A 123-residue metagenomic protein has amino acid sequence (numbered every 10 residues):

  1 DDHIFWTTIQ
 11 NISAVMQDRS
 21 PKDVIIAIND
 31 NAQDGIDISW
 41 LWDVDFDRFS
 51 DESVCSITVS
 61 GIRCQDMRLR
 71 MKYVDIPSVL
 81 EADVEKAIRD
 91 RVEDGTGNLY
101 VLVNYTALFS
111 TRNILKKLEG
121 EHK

Functional and structural regions predicted by a protein language model:
D1-K123: ATP-dependent carboxylate-amine ligase
